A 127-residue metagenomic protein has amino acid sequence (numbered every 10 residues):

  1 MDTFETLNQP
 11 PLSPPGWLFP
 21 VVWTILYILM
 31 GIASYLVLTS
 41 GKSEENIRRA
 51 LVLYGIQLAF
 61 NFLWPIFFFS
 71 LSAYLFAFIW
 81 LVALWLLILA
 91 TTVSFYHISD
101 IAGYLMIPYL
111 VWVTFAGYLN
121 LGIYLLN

Functional and structural regions predicted by a protein language model:
M1-V21, T39-I47: Interfacial loop at the N-terminal end of multi-pass membrane proteins
P14-L29, A73-L84: Membrane-interface loop-to-helix entry segments
W23-Y35, Q57-F60: Core segments of transmembrane alpha-helices that mediate helix-helix packing or line hydrophobic substrate/ligand
T39-R48, Y96-Y104: Membrane-interface helix-boundary motifs at transmembrane edges
L53-A77: Hydrophobic alpha-helical transmembrane segments of integral membrane proteins
Y54-L58, F78-T91, Y109-V113: Hydrophobic alpha-helical segments of small multi-pass membrane proteins
F68-Y74, L89-G103: Membrane-helix boundary connector in multi-pass membrane proteins
Y118-N127: Juxtamembrane boundary at the C-terminal end of a transmembrane helix
